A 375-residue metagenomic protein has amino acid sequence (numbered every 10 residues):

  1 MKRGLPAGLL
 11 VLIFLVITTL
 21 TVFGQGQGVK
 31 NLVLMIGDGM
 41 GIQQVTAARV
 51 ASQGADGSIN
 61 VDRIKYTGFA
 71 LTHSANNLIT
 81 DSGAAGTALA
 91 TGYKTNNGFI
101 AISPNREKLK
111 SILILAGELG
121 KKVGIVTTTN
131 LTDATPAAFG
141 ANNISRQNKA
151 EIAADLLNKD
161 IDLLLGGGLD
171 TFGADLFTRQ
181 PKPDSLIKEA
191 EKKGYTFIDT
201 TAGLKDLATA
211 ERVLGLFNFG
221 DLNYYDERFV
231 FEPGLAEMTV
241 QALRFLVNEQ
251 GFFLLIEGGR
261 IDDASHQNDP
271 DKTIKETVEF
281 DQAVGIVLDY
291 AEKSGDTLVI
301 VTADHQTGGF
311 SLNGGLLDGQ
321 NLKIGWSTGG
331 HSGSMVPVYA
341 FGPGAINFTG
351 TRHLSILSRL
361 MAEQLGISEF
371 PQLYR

Functional and structural regions predicted by a protein language model:
M1-L9: Bacterial N-terminal signal peptides that target proteins for export
L9-T19: Bacterial N-terminal signal peptides
G24-T178, L186-K205, E211, Q306-R375: N-terminal catalytic scaffold of extracellular/periplasmic and nuclease hydrolases that process anionic headgroups
L34, G215-F217, F253-E257, I300: Structural motif
I42, V278-L317: Metal-dependent active-site segment of extracytoplasmic phospho-/sulfohydrolases and closely related
L89-N97, G215-E227, D262-Q267, Y339-F341: Gly-rich Lys/Arg/Thr-decorated short loops/hinges at beta-loop-alpha junctions or inter-strand turns that position
D133-F139, F219-V230, A242-L243, V247-G251 (+1 more regions): Active-site His/acidic residue clusters
D199, G203-L243: Surface-exposed beta-loop-beta
